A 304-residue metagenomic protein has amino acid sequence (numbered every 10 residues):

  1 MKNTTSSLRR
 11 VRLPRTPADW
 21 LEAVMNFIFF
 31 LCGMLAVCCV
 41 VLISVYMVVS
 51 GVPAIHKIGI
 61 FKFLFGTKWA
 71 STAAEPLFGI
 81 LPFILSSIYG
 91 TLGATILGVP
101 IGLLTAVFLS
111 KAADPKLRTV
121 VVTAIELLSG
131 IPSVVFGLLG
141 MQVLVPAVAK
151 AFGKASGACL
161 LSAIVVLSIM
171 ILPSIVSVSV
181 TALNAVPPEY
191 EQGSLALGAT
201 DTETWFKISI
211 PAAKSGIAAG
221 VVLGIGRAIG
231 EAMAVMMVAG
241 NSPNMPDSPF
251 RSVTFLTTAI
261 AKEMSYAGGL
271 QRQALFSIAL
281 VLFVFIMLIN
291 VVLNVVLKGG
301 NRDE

Functional and structural regions predicted by a protein language model:
M1-C32, L293-E304: Transmembrane alpha-helical segments of polytopic membrane transport and secretion proteins
E22, I101, D114-T119, P187-P188 (+1 more regions): Amphipathic cytosolic juxtamembrane alpha-helices at the membrane-cytosol interface of multi-pass membrane transporters
I80-F108: Transmembrane alpha-helix signature in integral membrane proteins
I101-G140, E304: Cytoplasmic-entry segments and transmembrane alpha-helices of multi-pass inner-membrane transporters
E126-I171: Generic hydrophobic transmembrane alpha-helix motif, especially the helices
V178-S179, D201-M237: Transmembrane alpha-helices
V180-N184, P188, L195, K262-E304: C-terminal transmembrane helix and the adjacent membrane-cytosol boundary/short C-terminal tail of inner/organellar
V235-F283: Interhelical loop and adjacent transmembrane-helix boundary motif in polytopic membrane transport permeases
